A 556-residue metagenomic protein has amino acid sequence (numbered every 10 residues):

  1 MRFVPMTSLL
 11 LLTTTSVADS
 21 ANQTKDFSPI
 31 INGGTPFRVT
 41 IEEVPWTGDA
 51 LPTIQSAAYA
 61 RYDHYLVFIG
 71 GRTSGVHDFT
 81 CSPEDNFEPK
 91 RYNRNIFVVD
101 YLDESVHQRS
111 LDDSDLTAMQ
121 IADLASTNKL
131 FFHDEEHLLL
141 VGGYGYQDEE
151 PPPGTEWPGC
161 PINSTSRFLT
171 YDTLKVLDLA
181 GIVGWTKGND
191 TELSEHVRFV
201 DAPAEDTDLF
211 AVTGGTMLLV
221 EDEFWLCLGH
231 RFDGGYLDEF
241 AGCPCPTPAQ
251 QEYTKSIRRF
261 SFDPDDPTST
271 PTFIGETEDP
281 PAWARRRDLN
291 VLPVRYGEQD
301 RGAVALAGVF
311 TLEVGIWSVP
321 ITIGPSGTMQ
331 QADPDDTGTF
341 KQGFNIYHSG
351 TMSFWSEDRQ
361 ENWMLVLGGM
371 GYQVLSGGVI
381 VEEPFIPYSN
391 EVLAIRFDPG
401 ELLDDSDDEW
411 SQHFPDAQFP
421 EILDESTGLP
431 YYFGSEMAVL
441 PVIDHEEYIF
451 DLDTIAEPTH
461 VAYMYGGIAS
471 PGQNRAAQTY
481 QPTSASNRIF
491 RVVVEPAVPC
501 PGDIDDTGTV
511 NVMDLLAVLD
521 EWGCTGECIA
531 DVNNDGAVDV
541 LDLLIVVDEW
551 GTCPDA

Functional and structural regions predicted by a protein language model:
I30-T47, E104-M119, A180-D208, S256 (+3 more regions): Blade-edge beta-strand/turn elements of extracellular beta-propeller and related beta-sheet repeat scaffolds
V44-C81, D85-R91: Beta-strand-rich domains and repeat architectures in extracellular enzymes and scaffolds, especially beta-propellers
Q55-Y59, A122-F131, T213-M217, R287-L292 (+3 more regions): Beta-propeller and closely related beta-sheet repeat lectin domains
P83-E135, Y144-Q147: Blade-loop segments of beta-propeller domains
P83-S105, G154-T186, E239-D266, I316-M329 (+2 more regions): Beta-propeller blade signature
I121-N128, G145-E221: Asp-box/WD-like beta-propeller blade repeats and closely related beta-sheet repeat scaffolds
G343-D453: Loop/turn-rich, solvent-exposed surfaces of beta-rich toroidal or solenoidal domains
V498-A556: Cellulosome-associated attachment modules in secreted, modular CAZymes
